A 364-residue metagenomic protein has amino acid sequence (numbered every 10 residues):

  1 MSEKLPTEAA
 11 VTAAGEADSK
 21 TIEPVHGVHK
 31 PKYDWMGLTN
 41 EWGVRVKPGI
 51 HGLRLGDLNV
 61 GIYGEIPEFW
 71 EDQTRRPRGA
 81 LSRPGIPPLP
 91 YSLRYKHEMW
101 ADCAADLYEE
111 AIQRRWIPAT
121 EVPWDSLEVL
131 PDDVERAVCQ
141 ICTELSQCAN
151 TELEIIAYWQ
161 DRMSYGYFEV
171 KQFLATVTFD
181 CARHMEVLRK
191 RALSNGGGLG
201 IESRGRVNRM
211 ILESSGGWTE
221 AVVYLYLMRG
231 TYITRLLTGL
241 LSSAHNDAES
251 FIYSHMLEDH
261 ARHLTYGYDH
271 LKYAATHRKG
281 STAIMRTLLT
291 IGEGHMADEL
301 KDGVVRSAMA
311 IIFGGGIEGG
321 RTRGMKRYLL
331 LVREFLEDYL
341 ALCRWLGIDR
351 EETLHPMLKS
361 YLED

Functional and structural regions predicted by a protein language model:
S2-K171, G198, E220, R278-D364: Terminal targeting/low-complexity segments that flank the catalytic cores of oxidoreductases
L145-L153, L174-A192, V223-T234, M256-G267 (+1 more regions): Alpha-helical transition-metal enzyme core signature, strongest for iron centers
E152-S214: Long, hydrophobic, well-ordered secondary-structure blocks that form the structural core and pocket-lining surfaces
G166-Y167, H245-D247: Short loop-to-helix capping motifs
K171-A175, F251-S254, A283: Short, charged, amphipathic alpha-helical segments
R191-R206, S215-G239: All-alpha helical catalytic cores of prenyl diphosphate-utilizing isoprenoid enzymes
L212, A221, A244, S250-F251: Active-site loop segments of alpha/beta catalytic cores
S214-S215, G230, A244, Y268-T290: Extended amphipathic alpha-helical segments with heptad-repeat/coiled-coil character used for oligomerization, fusion
